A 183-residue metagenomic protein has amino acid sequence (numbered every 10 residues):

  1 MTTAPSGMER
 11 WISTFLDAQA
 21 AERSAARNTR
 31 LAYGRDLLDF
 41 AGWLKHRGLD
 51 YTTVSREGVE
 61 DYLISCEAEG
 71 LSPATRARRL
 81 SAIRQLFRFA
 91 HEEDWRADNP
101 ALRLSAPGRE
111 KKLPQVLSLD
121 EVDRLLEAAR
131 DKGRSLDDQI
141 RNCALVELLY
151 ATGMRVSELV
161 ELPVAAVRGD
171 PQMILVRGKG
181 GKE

Functional and structural regions predicted by a protein language model:
M1-E183: Conserved catalytic core of the tyrosine transesterase superfamily
